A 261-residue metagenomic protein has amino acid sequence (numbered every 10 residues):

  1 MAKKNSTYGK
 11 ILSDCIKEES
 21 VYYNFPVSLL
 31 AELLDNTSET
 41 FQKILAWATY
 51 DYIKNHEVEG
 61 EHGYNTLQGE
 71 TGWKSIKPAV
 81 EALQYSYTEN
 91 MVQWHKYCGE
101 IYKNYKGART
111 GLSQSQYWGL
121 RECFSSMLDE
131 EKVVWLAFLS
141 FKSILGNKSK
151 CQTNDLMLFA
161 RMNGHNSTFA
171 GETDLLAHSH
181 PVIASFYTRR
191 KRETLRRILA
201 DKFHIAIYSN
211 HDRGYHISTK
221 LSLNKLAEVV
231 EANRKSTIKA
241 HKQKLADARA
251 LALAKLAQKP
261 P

Functional and structural regions predicted by a protein language model:
M1-P261: Electropositive, intrinsically flexible nucleic-acid-contacting patches
